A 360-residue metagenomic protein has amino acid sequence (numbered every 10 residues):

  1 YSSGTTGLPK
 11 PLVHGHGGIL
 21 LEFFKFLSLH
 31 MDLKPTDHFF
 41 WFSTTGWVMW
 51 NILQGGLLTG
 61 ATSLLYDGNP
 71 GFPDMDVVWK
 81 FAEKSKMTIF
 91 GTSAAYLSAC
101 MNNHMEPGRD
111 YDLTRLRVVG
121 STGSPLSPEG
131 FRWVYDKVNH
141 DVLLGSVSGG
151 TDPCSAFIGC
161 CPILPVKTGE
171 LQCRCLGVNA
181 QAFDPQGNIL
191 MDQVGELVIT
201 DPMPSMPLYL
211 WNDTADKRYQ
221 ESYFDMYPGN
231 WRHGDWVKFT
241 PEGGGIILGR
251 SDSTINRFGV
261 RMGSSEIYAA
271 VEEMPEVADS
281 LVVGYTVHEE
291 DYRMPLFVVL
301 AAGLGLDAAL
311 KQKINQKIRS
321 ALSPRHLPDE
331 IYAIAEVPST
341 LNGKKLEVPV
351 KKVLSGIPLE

Functional and structural regions predicted by a protein language model:
Y1-L21: Conserved AMP-binding A3 loop
S2-T5, L27, F39, F90 (+6 more regions): Conserved S/T- and glycine-rich ATP-binding loop of Class I adenylate-forming
P9-P11, E22-F26, N51-Q54, W79 (+8 more regions): Adenylate-forming
L20-H38, G46-T88, N103-M105: Conserved AMP-binding/adenylation subdomain of ANL enzymes
P35, L58-A61, M87-T92, M101-V166: Gly/Ser/Thr-rich phosphate-binding loop
G71, E83, F90, M203 (+7 more regions): AMP-binding/adenylate-forming catalytic core of the ANL superfamily
C175, N188-F224, M262, P358-L359: Conserved ATP/PPi-binding loop(s) of AMP-dependent carboxylate-activating enzymes
I334-G356, E360: Flexible lysine-rich "adenylation lid" loop at the C-terminal edge of ANL adenylation domains
